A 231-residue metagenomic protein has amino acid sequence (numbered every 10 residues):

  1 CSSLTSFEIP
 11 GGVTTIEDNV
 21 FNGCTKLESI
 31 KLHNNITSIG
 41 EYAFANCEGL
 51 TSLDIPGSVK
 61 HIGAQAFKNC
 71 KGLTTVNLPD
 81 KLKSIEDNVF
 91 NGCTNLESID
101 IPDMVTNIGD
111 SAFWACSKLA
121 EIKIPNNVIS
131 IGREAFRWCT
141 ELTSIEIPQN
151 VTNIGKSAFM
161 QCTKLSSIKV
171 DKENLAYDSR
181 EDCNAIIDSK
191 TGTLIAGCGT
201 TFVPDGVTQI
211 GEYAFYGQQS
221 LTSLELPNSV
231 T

Functional and structural regions predicted by a protein language model:
C1-T15, T25-S38, E48-H61, K71-S84 (+6 more regions): Structural signature of tandem-repeat unit edges
